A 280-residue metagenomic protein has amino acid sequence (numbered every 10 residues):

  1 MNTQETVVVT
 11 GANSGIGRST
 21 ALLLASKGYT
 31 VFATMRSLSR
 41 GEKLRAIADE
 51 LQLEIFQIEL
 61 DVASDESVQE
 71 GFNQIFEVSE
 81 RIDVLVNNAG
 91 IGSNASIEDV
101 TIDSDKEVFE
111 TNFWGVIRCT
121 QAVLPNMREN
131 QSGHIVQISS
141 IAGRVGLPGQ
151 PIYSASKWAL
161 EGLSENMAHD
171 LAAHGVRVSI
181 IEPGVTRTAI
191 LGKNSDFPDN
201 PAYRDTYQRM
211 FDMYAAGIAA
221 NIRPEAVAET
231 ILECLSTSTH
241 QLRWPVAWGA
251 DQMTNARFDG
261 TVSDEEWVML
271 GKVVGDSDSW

Functional and structural regions predicted by a protein language model:
N13-S14: Conserved glycine-rich cofactor-binding loop
K27-K43: Conserved glycine-rich Rossmann-like NAD(P)H-binding loop of the short-chain dehydrogenase/reductase
L60-E70, I102: The beta1-alpha1 cofactor-binding region of Rossmann-like NAD(H)/NADP(H)-dependent oxidoreductases
S96-I97, S104-K106: Substrate-binding pocket helix/loop in short-chain dehydrogenase/reductase
T120, S156: Active-site helix of classical SDR
S140: Residue(s) in the substrate-gating loop at a strand-loop-helix junction that position the organic substrate next
A173-L242: SDR active-site lid
